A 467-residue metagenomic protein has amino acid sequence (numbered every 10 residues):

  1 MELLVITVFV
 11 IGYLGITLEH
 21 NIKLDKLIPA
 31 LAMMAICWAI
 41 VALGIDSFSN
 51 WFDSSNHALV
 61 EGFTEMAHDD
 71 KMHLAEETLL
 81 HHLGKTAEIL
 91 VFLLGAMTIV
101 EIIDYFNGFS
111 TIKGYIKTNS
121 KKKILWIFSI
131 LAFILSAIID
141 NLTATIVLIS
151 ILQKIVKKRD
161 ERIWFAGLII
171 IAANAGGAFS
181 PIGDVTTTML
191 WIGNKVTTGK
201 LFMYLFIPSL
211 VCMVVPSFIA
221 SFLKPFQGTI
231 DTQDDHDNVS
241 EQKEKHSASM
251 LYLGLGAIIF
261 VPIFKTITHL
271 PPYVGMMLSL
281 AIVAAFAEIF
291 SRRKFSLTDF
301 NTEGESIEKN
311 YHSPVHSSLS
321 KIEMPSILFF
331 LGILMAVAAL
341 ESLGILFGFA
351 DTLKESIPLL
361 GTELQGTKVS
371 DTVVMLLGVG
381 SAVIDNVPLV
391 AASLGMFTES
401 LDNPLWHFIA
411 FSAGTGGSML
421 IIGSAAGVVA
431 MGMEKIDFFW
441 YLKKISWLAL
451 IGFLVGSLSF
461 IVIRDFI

Functional and structural regions predicted by a protein language model:
M1, N21-L27, D53-S55, M72-A87 (+5 more regions): Interfacial loop-to-helix junctions that mark the boundaries of transmembrane helices in multi-pass membrane
M1-V5, K158, I163, F179-S180 (+5 more regions): Juxtamembrane and boundary regions of transmembrane helices in multi-pass small-molecule transporters and channels
L3-G12, L24-H68, T86-T98, S247-A257 (+2 more regions): Hydrophobic mid-bilayer segments of alpha-helices in multi-pass membrane transport proteins, especially secondary
I6-L18, L31-A42, L93-E101, A132-F133 (+8 more regions): Hydrophobic core segments of alpha-helical transmembrane domains in multi-pass membrane transport and ion-translocation
C37-F48, L83-G84, L135-L142, I146-A172 (+4 more regions): Membrane-interfacial helix-loop connectors
V41-H81, M97-G114, I134-I146, L343-F347: Transmembrane alpha-helix boundary signature
H57, E61-E65, F106, K113-Y115 (+4 more regions): Transmembrane helical segments that form the transport core of multi-pass membrane transport proteins
G84-G95, K200-P216, T268, P272-A281 (+1 more regions): Alpha-helical transmembrane segments
